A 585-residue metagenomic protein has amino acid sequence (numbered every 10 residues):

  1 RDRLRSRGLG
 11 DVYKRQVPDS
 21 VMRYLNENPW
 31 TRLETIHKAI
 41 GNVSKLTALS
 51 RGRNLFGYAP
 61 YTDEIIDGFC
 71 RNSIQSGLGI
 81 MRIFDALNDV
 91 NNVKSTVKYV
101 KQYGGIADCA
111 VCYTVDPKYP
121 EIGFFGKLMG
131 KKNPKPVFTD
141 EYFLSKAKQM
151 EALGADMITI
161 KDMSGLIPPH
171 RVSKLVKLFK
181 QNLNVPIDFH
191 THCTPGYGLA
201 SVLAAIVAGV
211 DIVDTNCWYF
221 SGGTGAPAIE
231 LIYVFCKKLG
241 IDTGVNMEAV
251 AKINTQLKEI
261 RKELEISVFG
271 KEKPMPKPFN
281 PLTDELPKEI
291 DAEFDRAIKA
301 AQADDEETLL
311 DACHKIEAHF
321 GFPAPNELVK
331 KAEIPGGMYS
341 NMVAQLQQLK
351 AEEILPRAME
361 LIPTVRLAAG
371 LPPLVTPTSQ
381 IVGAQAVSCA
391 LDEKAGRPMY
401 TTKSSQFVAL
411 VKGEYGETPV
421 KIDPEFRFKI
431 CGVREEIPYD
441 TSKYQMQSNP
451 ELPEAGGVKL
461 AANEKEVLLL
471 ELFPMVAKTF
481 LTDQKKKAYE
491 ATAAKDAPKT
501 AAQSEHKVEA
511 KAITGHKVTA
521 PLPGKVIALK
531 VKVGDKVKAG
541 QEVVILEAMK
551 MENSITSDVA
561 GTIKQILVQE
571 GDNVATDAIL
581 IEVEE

Functional and structural regions predicted by a protein language model:
D2-L9, Y13: Single conserved hydrophobic/aromatic residue that forms the stacking wall/gate of nucleotide- or nucleobase-binding
K14-Y99, Y103-A107, V111-L144: Active-site beta->alpha loop and helix N-cap motifs at the rims of alpha/beta catalytic domains
G79-N88, M157-I167, H190: Catalytic beta/alpha-barrel core
I83, I158, G209, I232 (+1 more regions): Conserved, mostly hydrophobic/aromatic
D85-A86, D162, V210-G225: Glycine-rich phosphate-binding active-site loops on the catalytic face of alpha/beta enzymes
G196-A208: Catalytic cores of alpha/beta
N246-A493: A mid-to-C-terminal "edge-of-domain" accessory segment
K511-E585: Structured functional modules or segments
